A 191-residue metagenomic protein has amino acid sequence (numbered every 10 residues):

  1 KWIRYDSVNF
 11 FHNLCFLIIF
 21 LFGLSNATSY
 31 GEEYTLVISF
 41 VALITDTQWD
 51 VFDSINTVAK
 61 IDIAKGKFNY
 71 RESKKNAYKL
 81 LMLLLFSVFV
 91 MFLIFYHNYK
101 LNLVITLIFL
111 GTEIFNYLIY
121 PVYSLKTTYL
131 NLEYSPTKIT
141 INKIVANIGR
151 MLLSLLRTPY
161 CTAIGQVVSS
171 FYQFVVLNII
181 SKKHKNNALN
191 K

Functional and structural regions predicted by a protein language model:
K1-I18, S181-K191: Interhelical loop/hinge segments that connect adjacent transmembrane helices in multipass membrane
D6-I61, T112-Y120: Transmembrane helix-bundle signature of multi-pass secondary active exporters and lipid flippases
H12, F16, F20, W49-F52 (+4 more regions): Alpha-helical transmembrane segments of multipass membrane proteins
A27-T28, A64, N131, S154: Helix-capping/transition residues at the boundaries of transmembrane alpha-helices and the short helical linkers
T35-F89, K126-T127: Small-residue-rich hydrophobic transmembrane alpha-helices
S39-A42, A77, L81, L110-E113 (+2 more regions): Residue-level recognition of transmembrane alpha-helices in multi-pass small-molecule transporters/permeases
K75-N116: C-terminal transmembrane helical hairpin of 12-TM major facilitator-type secondary transporters
V90-L107, E133-T137, N147-A188: Membrane-interface helix-loop junctions in multi-pass transport and translocation proteins
